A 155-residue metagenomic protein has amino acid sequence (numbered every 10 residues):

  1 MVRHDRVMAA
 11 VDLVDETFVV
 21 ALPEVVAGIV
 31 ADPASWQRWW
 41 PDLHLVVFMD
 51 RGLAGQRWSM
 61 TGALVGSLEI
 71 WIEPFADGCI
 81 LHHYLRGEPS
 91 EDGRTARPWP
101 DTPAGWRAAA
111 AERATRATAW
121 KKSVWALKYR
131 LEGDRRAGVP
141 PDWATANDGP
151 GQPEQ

Functional and structural regions predicted by a protein language model:
M1-L45, G149-Q155: Hydrophobic ligand-binding cavity/cleft-lining segments
V2-V7, V19, P74-Q155: Terminal "cap-and-tail" regions of soluble proteins that handle hydrophobic small molecules
D12-V14, L64-E69: Short, surface-exposed coil-to-beta transition loops
E16-V20, S59, W71: Generic structural detector for well-ordered beta-strands
L45-R51, I72-E73: Short, exposed beta-strand/loop patches in secreted or surface proteins that constitute
R51-S59: Short, hydrophobic/aromatic-rich segments at coil-to-beta transitions
L53, A63, F75-G78: Short strand-connecting beta-turns/loops that link adjacent beta-strands
